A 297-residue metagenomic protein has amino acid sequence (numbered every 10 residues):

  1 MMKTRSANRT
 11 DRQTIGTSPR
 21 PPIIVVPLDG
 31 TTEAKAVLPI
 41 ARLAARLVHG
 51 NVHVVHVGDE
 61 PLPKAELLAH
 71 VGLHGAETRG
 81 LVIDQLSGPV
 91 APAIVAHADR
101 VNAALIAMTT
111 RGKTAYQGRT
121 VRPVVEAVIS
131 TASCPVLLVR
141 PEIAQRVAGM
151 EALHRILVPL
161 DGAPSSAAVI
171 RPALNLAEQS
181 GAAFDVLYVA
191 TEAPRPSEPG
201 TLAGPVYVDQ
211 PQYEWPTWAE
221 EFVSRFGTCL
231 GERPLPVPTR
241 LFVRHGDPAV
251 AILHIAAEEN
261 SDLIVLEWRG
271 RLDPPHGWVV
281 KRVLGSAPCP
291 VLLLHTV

Functional and structural regions predicted by a protein language model:
M1-P19, E60, G72-I106, R111-A115 (+3 more regions): Structural beta-alpha unit
K3-R5, R9-E66, H70-G80, H154-V208 (+5 more regions): Small/aliphatic-rich secondary-structure junction motif
T17-R20, L43, L47, P211-V223 (+2 more regions): C-terminal functional regions that serve as terminal interaction/effector modules
G30, T109-S130, R146, E151-L153 (+2 more regions): Glycine-rich, Arg-bearing micro-motifs that act as flexible, cationic patches
V37, A65, G118-R119, A148-G149 (+4 more regions): Short, well-ordered secondary-structure micro-motifs
R42, V95, E126, T228 (+1 more regions): Active-site phosphate/pyrophosphate- and oxyanion-stabilizing loops and adjacent acidic/basic residues in soluble
V82, V125-Q145: Short, structured interface segments
A107-T110, V136-E142, E267, V291-T296: Short beta-strand elements of ligand-binding domains
